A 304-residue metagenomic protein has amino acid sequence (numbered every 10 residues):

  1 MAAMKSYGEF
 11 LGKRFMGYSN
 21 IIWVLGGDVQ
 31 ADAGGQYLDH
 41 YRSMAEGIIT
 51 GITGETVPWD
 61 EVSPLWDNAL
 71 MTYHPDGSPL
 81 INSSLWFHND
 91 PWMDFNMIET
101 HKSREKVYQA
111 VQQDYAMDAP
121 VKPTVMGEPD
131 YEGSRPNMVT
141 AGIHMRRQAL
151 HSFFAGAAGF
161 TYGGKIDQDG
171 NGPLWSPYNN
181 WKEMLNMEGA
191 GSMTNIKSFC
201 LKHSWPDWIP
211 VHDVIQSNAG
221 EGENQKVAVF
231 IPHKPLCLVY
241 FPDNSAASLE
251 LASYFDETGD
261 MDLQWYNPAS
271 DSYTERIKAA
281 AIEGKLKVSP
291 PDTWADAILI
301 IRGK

Functional and structural regions predicted by a protein language model:
M1-K5, T140-A141, L174-N179: Short low-complexity, flexible loop/linker segments enriched in glycine and/or proline with clustered acidic
M1-P123: Active-site neighborhood of glycoside hydrolase catalytic domains
Q30, S78, K122-V125, Y131 (+2 more regions): Residue-level detector of flexible, active-site-proximal loop/helix-junction positions within diverse enzyme catalytic
D90-G172: Catalytic-core region of carbohydrate-active enzymes that cleave or remodel glycosidic bonds
E132-S134, M145-E275, S289-K304: Aromatic- and carboxylate-lined catalytic core of secreted/periplasmic carbohydrate-active enzymes
E275-I282: Solvent-exposed serine/threonine-rich low-complexity stretches and specific carbohydrate-binding patches
G284-L286: Short strand-edge motifs at loop-to-beta-strand transitions and within beta-strands of extracellular beta-rich domains
